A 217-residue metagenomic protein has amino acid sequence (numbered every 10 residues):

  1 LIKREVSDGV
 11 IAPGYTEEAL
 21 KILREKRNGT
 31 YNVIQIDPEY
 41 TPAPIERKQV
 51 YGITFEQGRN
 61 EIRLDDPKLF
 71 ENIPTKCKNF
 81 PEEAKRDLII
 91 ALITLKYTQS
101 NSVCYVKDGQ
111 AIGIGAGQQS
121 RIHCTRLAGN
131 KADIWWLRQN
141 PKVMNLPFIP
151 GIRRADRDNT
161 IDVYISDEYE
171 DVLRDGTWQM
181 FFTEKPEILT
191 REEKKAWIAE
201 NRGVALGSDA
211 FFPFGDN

Functional and structural regions predicted by a protein language model:
L1-N217: ATP-dependent carboxylate/acyl-activation modules
